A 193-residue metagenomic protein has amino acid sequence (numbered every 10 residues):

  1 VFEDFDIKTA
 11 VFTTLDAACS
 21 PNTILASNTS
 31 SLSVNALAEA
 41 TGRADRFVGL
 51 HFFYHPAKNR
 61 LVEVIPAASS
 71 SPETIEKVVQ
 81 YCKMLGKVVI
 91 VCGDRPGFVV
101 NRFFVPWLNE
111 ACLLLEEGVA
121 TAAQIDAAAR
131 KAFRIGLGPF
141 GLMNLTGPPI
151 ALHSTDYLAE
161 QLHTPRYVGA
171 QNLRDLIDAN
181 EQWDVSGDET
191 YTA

Functional and structural regions predicted by a protein language model:
V1-I24, L32-S33: Rossmann-like NAD(P)-binding element
E3, P21-N22, R43-A44, K87 (+2 more regions): Short, well-ordered coil loops that connect the C-terminus of an alpha-helix to the N-terminus of a beta-strand
K8, A57-K58, W107, S154: N-terminal alpha-helical segment
T13, A17, N35, E39 (+3 more regions): Solvent-exposed alpha-helical segments within well-ordered globular domains of core cellular machineries
I24-G93, N101-R102: Rossmann-fold dinucleotide-binding core
E73-E76, K83-D94, E116-E117, A122-A193: NAD(P)-dependent Rossmann-like dehydrogenase/reductase catalytic/cofactor-binding core
P96-F103, G118: Glycine-rich phosphate/pyrophosphate-binding loop and the adjoining helix
N109-E116: Short glycine/serine- and small hydrophobic-enriched flexible loop segments
